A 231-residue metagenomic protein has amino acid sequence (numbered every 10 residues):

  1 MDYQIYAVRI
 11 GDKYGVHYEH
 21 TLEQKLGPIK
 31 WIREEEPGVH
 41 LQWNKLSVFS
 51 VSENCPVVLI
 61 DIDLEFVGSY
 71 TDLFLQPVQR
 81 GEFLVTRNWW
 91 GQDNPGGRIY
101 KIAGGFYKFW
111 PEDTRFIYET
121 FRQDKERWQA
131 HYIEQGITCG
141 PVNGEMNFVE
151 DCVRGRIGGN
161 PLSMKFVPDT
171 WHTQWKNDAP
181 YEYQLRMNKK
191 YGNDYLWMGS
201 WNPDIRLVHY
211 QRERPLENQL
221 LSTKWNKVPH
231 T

Functional and structural regions predicted by a protein language model:
D2-A7, I29-K30, V57, G81-F83: Hydrophobic beta-strand segments of well-ordered beta-sheets in folded domains
Y3-R9, L26, F66, P111-T231: A glycosyltransferase accessory/donor-loop signature
Y14-G15, P37-W43: A short, glycine-/small-residue-rich helix N-cap motif at loop->alpha-helix starts within glycosyltransferase
Y14-Y18, E145: Conserved alpha-helical elements of sugar-nucleotide-dependent glycosyltransferases
H20-I29: Short, acidic, metal-binding catalytic loop of nucleotide-sugar glycosyltransferases
P28-G38: A short beta-strand-loop structural module common to alpha/beta enzyme folds
L41-I102, K108-E112: GT-A fold catalytic core of metal-dependent nucleotide-sugar glycosyltransferases, centered on the diacidic
I102-A103, D204: A generic structural signal for well-ordered coil/turn residues at beta-strand boundaries that shape enzyme active-site
